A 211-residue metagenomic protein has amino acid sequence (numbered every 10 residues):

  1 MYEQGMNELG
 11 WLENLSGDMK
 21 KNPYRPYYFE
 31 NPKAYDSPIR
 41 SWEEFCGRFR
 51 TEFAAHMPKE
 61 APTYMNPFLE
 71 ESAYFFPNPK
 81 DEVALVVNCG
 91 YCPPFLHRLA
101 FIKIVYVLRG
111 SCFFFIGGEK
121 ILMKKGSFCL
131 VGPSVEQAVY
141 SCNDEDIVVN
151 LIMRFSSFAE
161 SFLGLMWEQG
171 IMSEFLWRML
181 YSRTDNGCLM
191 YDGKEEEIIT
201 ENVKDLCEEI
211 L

Functional and structural regions predicted by a protein language model:
Y2-N14, D18, R25-P26, E52 (+2 more regions): A hydrophobic/aromatic-rich effector-binding and dimerization subdomain of bacterial HTH-type transcriptional regulators
K20-K21, P26, E43-R48: Phosphorylation-prone, low-complexity intrinsically disordered regions
P32, D36-C46, E52-M57: An N-terminally focused, membrane-permeabilizing/fusogenic/translocator signature enriched in pore-forming
N78-S173: N-terminal regulatory/effector-sensing and dimerization cores that precede helix-turn-helix DNA-binding domains
